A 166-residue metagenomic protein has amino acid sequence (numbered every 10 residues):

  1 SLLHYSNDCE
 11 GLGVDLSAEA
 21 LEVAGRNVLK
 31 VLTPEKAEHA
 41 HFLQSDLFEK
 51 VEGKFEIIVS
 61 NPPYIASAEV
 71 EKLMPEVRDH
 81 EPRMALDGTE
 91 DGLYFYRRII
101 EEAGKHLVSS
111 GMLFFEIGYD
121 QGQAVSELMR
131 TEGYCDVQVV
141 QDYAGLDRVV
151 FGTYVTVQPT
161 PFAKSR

Functional and structural regions predicted by a protein language model:
S1-S60, I65-E71: Conserved SAM/SAH cofactor-binding pocket of Class I
S6, E35, E81, H106-S110 (+1 more regions): A structural signal for short coil/turn segments at secondary-structure junctions
A24, N61, V77, I99 (+1 more regions): Residue-level signal for inorganic ion chemistry
K30, M74-V77, T131-E132: Glycine-rich, phosphate-binding/catalytic loops in enzymes
V31-K36, L107, V157-P159: Alpha-helix termini
Y64-Y94: Mobile active-site "lid"/loop adjacent to the S-adenosyl-L-methionine
E90-Y154: Conserved Class I SAM-dependent methyltransferase catalytic core
V149-R166: C-terminal lobe and adjacent flexible extensions of AdoMet/dcAdoMet transferase-like proteins
